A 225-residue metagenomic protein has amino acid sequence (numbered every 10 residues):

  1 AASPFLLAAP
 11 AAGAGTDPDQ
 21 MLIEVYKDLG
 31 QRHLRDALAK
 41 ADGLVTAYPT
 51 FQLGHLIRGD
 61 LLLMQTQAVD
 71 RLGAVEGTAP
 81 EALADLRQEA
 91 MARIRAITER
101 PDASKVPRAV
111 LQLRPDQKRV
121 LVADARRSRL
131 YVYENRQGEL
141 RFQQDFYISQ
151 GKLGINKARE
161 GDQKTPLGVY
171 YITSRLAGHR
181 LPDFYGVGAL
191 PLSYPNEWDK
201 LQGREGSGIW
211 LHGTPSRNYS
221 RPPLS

Functional and structural regions predicted by a protein language model:
T16-G43, A47: Alpha-helical segment of the N-proximal tetratricopeptide repeat
L61, L167, L176-S225: Exported/periplasmic cell-wall-interacting domains
L62-R108: Alpha-helical linker/edge segments of TPR/alpha-solenoid repeat scaffolds and analogous pre-/post-domain helices
D102-V120, R126, Y133, D145-G161 (+2 more regions): N-terminal post-signal-peptidase region of extra-cytosolic proteins
L113-D116, D124-A125, R141, Q163-P166 (+2 more regions): Extracellular/periplasmic catalytic domains that process cell-envelope and extracellular macromolecules
